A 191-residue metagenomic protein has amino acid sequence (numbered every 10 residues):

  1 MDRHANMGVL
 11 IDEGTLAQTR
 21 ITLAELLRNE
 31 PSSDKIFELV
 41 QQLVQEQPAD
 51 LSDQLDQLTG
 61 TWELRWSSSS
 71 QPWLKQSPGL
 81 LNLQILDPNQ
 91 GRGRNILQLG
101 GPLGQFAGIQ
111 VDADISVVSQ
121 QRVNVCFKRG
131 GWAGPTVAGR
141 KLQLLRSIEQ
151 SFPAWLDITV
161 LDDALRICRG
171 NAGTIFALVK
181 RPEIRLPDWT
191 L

Functional and structural regions predicted by a protein language model:
D2-L191: Soluble ligand-binding/transfer domains with enclosed cavities or grooves
